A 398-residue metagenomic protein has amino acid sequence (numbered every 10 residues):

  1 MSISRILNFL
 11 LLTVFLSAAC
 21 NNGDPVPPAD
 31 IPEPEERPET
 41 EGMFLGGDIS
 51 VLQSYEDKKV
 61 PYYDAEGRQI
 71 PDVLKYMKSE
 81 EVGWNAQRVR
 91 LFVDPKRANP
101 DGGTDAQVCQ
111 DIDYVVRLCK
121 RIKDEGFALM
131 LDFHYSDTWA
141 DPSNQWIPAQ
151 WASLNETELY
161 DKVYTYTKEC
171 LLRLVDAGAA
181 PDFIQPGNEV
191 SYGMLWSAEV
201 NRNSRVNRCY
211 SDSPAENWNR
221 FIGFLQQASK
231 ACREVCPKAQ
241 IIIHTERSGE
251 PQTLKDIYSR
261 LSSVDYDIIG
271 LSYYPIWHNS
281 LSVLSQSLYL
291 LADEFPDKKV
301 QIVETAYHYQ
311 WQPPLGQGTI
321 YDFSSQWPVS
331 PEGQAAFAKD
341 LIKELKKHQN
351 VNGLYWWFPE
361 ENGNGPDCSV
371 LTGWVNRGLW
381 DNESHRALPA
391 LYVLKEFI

Functional and structural regions predicted by a protein language model:
F15-P38: Bacterial Sec-dependent N-terminal signal peptides
I31-Y76: Boundary/entry segment of secreted carbohydrate-active catalytic domains
P38-E41, D72-G83, R117-A128, L172-A179 (+3 more regions): Acidic (Asp/Glu)-rich catalytic clusters
L45-I49, N85-V89, L129-F133, D182-P186 (+4 more regions): Hydrophobic faces of well-ordered beta-strands that scaffold small-molecule active sites in alpha/beta enzyme cores
S54-R68, D94-P100, T104-D113, S191-M194 (+3 more regions): Acidic-and-aromatic substrate-binding clefts and catalytic sites of carbohydrate-active enzymes
D57, P61-Y63, N201-N203, L290 (+4 more regions): Aromatic-rich peripheral "rim/lid" segments of glycoside hydrolase catalytic domains that contact and position glycan
I70-M77, N219, E234-I241, S248-D322 (+2 more regions): Glycoside hydrolase catalytic-domain groove-lining segments
M77-W218, I222-Q240, E246: Substrate-binding cleft and catalytic face of glycoside hydrolase catalytic domains, especially the flexible beta-alpha
